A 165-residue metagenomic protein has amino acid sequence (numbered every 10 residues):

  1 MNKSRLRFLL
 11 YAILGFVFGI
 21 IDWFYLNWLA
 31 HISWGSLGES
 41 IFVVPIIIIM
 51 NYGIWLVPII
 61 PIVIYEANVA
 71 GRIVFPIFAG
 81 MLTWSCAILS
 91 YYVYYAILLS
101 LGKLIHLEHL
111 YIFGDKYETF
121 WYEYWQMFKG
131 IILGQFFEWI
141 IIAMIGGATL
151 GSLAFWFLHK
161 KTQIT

Functional and structural regions predicted by a protein language model:
M1, Q163-T165: Low-complexity, intrinsically disordered extramembrane tails and loops of integral membrane proteins
M1-I60: Transmembrane alpha-helical insertion/packing segments
F18-D22, L26, W55-I59, C86-Y95 (+3 more regions): Alpha-helical transmembrane segments of multipass membrane proteins
M50, E118-L150: Hydrophobic alpha-helical transmembrane segments
V57-V69, Q135-Q163: Transmembrane alpha-helical segments in integral membrane proteins
Y65-Y94: Loop-to-transmembrane helix junctions at the membrane interface
S90-E118: Functional transmembrane-helix hotspots
